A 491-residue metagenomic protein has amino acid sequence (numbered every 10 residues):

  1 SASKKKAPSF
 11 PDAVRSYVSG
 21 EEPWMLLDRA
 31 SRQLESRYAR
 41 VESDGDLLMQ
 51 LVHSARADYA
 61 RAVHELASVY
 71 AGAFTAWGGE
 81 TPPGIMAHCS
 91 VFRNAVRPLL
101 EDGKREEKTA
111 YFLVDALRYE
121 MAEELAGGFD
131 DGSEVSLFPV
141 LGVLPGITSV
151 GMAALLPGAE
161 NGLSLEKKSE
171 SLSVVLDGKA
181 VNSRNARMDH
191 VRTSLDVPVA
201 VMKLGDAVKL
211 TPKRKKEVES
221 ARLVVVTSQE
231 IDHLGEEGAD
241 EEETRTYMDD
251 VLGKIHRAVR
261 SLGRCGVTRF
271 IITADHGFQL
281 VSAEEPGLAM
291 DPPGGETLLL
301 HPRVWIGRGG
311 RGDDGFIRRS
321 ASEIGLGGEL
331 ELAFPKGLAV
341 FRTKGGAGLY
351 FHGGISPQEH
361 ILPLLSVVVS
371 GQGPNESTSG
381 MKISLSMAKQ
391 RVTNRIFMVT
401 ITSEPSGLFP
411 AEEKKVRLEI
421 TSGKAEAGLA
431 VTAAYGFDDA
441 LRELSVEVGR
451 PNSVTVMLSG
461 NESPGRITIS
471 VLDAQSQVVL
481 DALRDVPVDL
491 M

Functional and structural regions predicted by a protein language model:
S1-M491: Feature captures the catalytic ectodomains and active-site-proximal regions of enzymes that hydrolyze or transfer
